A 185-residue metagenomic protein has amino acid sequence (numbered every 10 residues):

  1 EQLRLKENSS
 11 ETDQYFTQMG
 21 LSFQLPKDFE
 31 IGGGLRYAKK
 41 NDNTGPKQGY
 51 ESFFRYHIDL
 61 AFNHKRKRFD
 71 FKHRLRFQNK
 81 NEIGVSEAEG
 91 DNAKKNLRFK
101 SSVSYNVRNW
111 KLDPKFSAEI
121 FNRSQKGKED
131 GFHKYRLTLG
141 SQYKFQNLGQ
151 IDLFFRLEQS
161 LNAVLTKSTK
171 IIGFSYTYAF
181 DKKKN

Functional and structural regions predicted by a protein language model:
E1, G33, L60, H73-L75 (+2 more regions): Membrane-embedded beta-strand positions of outer-membrane beta-barrel proteins
E1-E7, L35-N41, H64-R66, F77-N81 (+4 more regions): Transmembrane beta-strands of outer-membrane beta-barrel pores
E1-P26, E30-G34, N41: Start-of-domain marker
L5-S10, G45-G49, S86-N92, Q125-E129 (+1 more regions): Outer-membrane beta-barrel domain signature
E11-T17, S52-Y56, D91-L97, G131-Y135 (+1 more regions): Residues that define the transmembrane beta-barrel architecture of outer-membrane proteins
M19-F23, I58-F62, F99-Y105, L139-Y143 (+1 more regions): Residues on the lipid-exposed face of transmembrane beta-strands in outer-membrane beta-barrel proteins
D28-G33, K67-F71, N109-P114, F145-L153 (+1 more regions): Repeated loop/turn-to-beta-strand initiation elements of outer-membrane beta-barrel proteins
F116, G127-K128, F132-N185: Predominantly the C-terminal beta-signal and adjacent terminal strand-loop region of outer-membrane beta-barrel
